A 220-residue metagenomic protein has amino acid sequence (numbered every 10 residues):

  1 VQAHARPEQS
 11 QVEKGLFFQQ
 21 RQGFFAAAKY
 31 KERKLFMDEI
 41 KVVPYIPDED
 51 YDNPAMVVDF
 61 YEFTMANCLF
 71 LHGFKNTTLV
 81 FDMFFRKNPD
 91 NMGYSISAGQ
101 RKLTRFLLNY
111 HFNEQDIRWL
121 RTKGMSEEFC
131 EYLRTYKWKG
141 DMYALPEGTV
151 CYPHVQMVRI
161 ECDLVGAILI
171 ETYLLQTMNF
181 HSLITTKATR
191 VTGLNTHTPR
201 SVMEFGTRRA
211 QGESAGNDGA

Functional and structural regions predicted by a protein language model:
Q9-S10, Q20-Q22, Y30, L35: Cationic, low-complexity basic patches in intrinsically disordered or flexible, solvent-exposed regions
F36-T78, K87-P89, G124, C130-K139 (+1 more regions): Buried, small/hydrophobic-residue-enriched core segments of structured protein domains
K75-T135: N-terminal, Lys/Arg-enriched amphipathic/low-complexity engagement segments that precede the first folded domain
